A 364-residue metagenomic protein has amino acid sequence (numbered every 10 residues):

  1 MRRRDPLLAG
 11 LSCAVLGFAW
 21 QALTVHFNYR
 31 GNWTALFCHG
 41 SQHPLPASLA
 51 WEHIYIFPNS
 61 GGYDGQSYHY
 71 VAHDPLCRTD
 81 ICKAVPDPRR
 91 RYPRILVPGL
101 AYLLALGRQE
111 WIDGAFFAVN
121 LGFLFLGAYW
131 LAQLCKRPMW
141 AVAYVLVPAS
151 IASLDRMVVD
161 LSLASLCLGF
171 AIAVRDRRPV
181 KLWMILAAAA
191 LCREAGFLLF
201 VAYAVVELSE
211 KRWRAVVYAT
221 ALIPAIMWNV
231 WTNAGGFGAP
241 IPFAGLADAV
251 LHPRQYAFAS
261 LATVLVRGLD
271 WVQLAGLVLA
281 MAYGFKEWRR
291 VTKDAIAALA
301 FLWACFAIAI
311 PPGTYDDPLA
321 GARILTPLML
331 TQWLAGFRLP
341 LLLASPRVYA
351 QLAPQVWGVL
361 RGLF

Functional and structural regions predicted by a protein language model:
M1-S48, L343: Start-transfer (signal-anchor) and selected internal transmembrane alpha helices of multi-pass inner/ER membrane
G17-A35, F200-V205, S209-C305: Membrane-lumen/periplasm interface segments of specific transmembrane helices in polyprenyl phosphate-linked
G62-Q109, P327: Short hydrophobic/aromatic helix or loop-helix immediately within or flanking a transmembrane segment in polytopic
A101-L103, A115-P138, A282-Y283: Transmembrane-helix motifs of polytopic, lipid-linked glycan transferases
E110-A115, A128-A149, S165: Transmembrane-helix signature of polytopic, membrane-embedded enzymes that assemble or transfer cell-envelope glycans
W130, L146, S153, S162-L182 (+1 more regions): Specific aromatic-rich, kink-prone transmembrane helix
L166, D316-P340: Hydrophobic/aromatic-rich transmembrane helices and adjacent perimembrane loops
C167-A173, P179-E207, A221-P224: Membrane-interface alpha helices of multi-pass inner-membrane proteins
